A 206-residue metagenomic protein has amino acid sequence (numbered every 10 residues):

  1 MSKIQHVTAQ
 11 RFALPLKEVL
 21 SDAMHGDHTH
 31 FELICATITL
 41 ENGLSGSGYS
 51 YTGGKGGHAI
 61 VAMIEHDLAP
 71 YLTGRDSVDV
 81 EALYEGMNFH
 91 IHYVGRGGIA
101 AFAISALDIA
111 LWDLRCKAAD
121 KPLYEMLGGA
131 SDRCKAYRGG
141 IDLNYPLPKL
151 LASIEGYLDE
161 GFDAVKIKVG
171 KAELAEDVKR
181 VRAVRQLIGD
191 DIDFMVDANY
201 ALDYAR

Functional and structural regions predicted by a protein language model:
M1-M195, N199-A205: N-terminal capping/lid subdomain adjacent to the active-site entrance of alpha/beta enzymes
